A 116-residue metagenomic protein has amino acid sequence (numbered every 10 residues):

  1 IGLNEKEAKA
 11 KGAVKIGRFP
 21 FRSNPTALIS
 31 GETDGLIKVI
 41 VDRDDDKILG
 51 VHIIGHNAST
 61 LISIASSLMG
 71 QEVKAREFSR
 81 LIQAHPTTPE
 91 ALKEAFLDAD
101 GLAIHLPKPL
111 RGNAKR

Functional and structural regions predicted by a protein language model:
I1-N4, K9-R116: Flexible, glycine-rich terminal cap/loop adjacent to redox cofactors in electron-transfer oxidoreductases
